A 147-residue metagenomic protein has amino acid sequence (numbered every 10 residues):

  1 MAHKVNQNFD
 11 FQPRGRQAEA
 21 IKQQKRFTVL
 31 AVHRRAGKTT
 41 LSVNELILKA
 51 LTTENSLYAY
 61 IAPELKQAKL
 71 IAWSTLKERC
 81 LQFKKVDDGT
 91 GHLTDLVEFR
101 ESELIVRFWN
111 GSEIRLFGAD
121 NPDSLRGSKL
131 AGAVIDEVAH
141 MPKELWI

Functional and structural regions predicted by a protein language model:
M1-I147: Phosphate/NTP-binding elements of NTP-utilizing enzymes
